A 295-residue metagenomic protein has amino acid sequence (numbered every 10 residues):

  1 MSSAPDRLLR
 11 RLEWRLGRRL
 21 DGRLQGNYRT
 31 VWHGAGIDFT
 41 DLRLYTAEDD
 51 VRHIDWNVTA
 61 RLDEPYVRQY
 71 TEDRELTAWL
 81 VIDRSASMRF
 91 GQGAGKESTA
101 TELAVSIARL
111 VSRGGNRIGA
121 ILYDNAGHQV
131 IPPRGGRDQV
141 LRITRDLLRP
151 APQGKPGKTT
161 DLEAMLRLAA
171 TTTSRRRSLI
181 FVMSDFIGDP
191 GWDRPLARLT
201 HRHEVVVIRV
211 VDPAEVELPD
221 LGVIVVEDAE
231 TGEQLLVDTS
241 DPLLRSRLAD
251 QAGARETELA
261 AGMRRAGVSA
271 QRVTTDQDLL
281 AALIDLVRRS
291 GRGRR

Functional and structural regions predicted by a protein language model:
M1-V31, L44-D49, V58, V67-E102 (+1 more regions): Exposed, interaction-prone extracellular/peripheral surfaces
W32-G36: A positional/architectural concept
D41: Acidic, metal-associated active-site segment
R52-L62: N-terminal low-complexity, intrinsically disordered segments
